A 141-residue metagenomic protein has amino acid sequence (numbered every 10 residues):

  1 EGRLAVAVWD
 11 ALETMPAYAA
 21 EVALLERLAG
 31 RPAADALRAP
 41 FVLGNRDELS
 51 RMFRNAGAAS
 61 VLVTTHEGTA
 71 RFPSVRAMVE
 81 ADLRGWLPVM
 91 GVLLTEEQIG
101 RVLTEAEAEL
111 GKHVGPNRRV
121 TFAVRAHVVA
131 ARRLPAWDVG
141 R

Functional and structural regions predicted by a protein language model:
G2-R31, V75: Conserved class I S-adenosyl-L-methionine
A7-A11, D35-L43: Short, surface-exposed loop/turn motifs that are enriched in glycine and acidic residues and include a nearby proline
E26-A33, R54, A58: Short helix-capping and hinge/turn segments at secondary-structure transitions, especially at repeat and domain
A33-A34, V92: Generic structural signal for short, solvent-exposed loop/turn connectors between secondary structure elements
A39-R141: Conserved Class I S-adenosyl-L-methionine
